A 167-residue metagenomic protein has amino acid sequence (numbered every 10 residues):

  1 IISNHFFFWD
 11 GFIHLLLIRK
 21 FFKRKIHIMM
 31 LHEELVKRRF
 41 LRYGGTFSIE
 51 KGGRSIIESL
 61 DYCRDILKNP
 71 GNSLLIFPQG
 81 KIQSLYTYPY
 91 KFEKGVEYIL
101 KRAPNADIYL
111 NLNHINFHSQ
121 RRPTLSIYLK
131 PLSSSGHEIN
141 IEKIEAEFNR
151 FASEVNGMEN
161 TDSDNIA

Functional and structural regions predicted by a protein language model:
I2-G53: Catalytic core of membrane glycerolipid acyltransferases/transacylases, capturing the structured, soluble-facing
F8, I57, E138: Loop/helix-junction capping segments adjacent to catalytic residues or to phosphate/diphosphate-binding pockets
D10, S55, Y90-F92: Short, glycine/acidic-rich beta->alpha junctions
E34, I57-L60: Structural motif corresponding to alpha-helix initiation and N-cap regions
E50-S55, Y86-Y88: Short, flexible loop segments at the rims of nucleotide/cofactor-binding pockets, characterized by
L60-A167: Non-catalytic C-terminal accessory region of glycerolipid acyltransferases and related lyso-lipid remodeling enzymes
